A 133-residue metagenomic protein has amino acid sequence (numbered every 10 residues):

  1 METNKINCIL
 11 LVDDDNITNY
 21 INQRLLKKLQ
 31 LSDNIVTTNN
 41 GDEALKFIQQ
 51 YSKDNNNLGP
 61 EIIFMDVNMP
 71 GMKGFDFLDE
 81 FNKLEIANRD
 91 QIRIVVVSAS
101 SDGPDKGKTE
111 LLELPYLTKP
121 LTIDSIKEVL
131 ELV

Functional and structural regions predicted by a protein language model:
N7-I17, N22-L26: Conserved acidic segment of CheY-like receiver
D13-D15, N40, D66: Acidic di-acidic motifs
T37-Q50, G74: Helix N-cap/capping motif at the beta->alpha junctions
S52-F64: Active-site beta3 strand of CheY-like receiver
M69: Receiver (REC) domain active-site loop signature in two-component systems and cognate sites in sensor histidine kinases
D76, R89-V95, S100-L117: Alpha4 helix (beta4-alpha4-beta5 surface) of REC/receiver domains from two-component response regulators
L121-E131: C-terminal output helix
